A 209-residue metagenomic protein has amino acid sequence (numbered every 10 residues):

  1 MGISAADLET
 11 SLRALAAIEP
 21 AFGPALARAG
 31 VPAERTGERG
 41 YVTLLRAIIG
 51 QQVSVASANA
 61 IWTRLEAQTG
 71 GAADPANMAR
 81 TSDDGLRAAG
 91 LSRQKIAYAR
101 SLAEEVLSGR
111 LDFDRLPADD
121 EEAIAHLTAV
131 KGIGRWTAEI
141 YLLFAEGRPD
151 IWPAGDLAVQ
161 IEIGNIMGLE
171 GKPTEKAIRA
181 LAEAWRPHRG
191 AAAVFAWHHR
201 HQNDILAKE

Functional and structural regions predicted by a protein language model:
M1-G40, H201-E209: Intrinsically disordered, low-complexity, charged terminal extensions of DNA damage-control enzymes
I3, A16, V53-A67: Short, compositionally biased strand/turn segments that nucleate or flank brief secondary-structure elements
A5-L8, E19-F22, A58, D156 (+2 more regions): Alpha-helix initiation and N-capping motif
G37, Y41, L45, S54 (+4 more regions): Hydrophobic (often cysteine-bearing) scaffold residues that line and stabilize catalytic clefts of nucleotide/cofactor
G40-I48, T81-G85: Glycine-/proline-rich flexible loop or hinge segments
R46-I61, R87-Q94, A192: A short secondary-structure junction motif
E66-E209: Catalytic cores of DNA base-excision repair glycosylases
